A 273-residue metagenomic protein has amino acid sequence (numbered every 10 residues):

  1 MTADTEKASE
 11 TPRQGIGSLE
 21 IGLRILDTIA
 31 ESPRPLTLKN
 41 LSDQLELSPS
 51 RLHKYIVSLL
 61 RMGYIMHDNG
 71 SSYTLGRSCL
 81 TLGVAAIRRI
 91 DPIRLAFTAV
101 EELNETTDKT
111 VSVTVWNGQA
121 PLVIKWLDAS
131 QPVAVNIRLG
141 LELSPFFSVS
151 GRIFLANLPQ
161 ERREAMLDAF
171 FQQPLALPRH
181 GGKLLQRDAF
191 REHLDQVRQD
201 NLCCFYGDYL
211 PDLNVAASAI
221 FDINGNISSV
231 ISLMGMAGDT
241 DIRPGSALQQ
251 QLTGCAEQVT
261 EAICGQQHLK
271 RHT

Functional and structural regions predicted by a protein language model:
T2-I93, E257-A262: N-terminal helix-turn-helix
T28, Q44, L95-T106, S112 (+4 more regions): Amphipathic alpha-helical regulatory segments at dimerization interfaces that relay allosteric signals between sensory
A30, G151, L155, P159 (+2 more regions): Short amphipathic alpha-helical signal-transduction/dimerization elements
G70, V111, E142, E192-H193 (+1 more regions): Short loop/turn microsegments at loop-to-beta-strand junctions
A86-P132, N157-Q160, H193: All-alpha effector-binding/dimerization core of bacterial HTH-type transcriptional repressors
V133-Y209: Short, solvent-exposed recognition segments
A165-L177, A256-T273: Cysteine/selenocysteine-centered motifs that mediate thiol-based redox chemistry or coordinate metal-sulfur cofactors
A176, G182-A256: Extended hydrophobic
